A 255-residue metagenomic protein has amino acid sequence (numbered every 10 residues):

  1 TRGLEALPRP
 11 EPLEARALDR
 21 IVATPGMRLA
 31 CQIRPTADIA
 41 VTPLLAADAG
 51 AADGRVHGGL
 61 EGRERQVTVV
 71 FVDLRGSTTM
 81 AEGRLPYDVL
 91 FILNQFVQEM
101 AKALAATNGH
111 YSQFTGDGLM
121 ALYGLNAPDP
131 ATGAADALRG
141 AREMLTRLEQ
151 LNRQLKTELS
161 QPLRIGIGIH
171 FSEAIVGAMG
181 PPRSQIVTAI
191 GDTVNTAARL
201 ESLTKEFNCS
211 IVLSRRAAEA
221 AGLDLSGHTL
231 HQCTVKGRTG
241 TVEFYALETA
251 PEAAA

Functional and structural regions predicted by a protein language model:
T1-A47: Iron-sulfur (Fe-S) cluster-binding segments and ferredoxin-like electron-carrier domains, especially [2Fe-2S]
A23, Q32-I33, G59-G62, A81 (+6 more regions): Replace "in large, NTP-powered and nucleic-acid-processing enzymes" with "in large, NTP-powered factors and other
P25, N94-G109, L125, D129-I167 (+1 more regions): Alpha-helical scaffold within the catalytic cores of cyclic-nucleotide enzymes
C31, L119, I165-F171, F244: A structural signal for short, well-ordered beta-strand segments
L45-E61, L247-A255: Intrinsically disordered or compositionally simple regulatory linkers and C-terminal tails in signal-transduction
L60-R139, V187: Catalytic NTP-binding/metal-coordinating core of nucleotidyl cyclase/transferase enzymes
H170, M179, D192-R215: Catalytic/regulatory signature loops of cyclic-dinucleotide turnover enzymes and related class III nucleotidyl cyclases
K205-A255: Cytosolic regulatory/linker segments at or just downstream of nucleotide-handling modules in signal-transduction
